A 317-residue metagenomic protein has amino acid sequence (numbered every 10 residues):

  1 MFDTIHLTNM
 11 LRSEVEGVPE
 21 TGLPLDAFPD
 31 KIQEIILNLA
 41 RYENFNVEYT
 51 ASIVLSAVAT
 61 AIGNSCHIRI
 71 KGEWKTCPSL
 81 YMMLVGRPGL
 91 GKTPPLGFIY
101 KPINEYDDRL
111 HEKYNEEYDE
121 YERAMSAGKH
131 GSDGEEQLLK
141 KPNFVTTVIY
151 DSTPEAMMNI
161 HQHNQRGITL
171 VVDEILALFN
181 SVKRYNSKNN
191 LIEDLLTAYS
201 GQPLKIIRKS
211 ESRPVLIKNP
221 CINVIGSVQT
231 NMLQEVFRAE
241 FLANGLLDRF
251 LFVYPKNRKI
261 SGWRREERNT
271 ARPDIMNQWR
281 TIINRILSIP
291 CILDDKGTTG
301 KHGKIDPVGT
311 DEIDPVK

Functional and structural regions predicted by a protein language model:
M1-K317: Phosphate-handling catalytic cores of nucleic-acid transaction enzymes
